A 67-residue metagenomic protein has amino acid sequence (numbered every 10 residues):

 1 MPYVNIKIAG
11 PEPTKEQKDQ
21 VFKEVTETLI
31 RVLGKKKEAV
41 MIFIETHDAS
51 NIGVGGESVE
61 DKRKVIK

Functional and structural regions predicted by a protein language model:
P2-K67: A domain-level signal for the structural core that forms small-molecule/cofactor-binding pockets and catalytic centers
